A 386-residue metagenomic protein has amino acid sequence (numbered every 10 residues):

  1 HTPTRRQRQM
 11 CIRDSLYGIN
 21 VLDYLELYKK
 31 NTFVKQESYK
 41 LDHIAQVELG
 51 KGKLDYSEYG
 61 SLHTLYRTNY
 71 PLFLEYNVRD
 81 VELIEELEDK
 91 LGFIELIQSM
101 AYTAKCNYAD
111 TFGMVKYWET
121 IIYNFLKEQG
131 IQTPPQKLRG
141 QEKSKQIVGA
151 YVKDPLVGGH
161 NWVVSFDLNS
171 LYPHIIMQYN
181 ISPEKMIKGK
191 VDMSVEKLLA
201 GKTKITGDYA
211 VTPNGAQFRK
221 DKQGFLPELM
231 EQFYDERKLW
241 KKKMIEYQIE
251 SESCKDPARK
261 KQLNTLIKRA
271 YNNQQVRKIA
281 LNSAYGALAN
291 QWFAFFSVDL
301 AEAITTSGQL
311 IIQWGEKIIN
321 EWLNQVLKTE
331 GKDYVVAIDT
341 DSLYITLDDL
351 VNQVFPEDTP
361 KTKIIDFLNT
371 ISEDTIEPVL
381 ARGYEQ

Functional and structural regions predicted by a protein language model:
H1-R8, I12: Single conserved hydrophobic/aromatic residue that forms the stacking wall/gate of nucleotide- or nucleobase-binding
Q7, Y17, G159-N161, K332-D333: Conserved catalytic motifs of the protein kinase core domain
G18-E26, V34: Catalytic subdomain that performs nucleotidyl-dependent activation
D23, A45, D80, I84 (+2 more regions): A residue-level signal for conserved active-site and pocket-lining positions in enzyme catalytic cores
K29, Y39-G50, G158-V164, L168-M177 (+2 more regions): Feature marking long nucleic-acid-engaging regions of large polymerase/nuclease enzymes
N31, Q36-Y70, N77: C-terminal or mid-to-C-terminal helical accessory/interaction module adjacent to the motor/catalytic core
G60-P183, G189, R259-W314, I318 (+2 more regions): Common nucleic-acid-contacting/processivity interface regions adjacent to the catalytic cores of nucleic-acid enzymes
L168, Q178-S182, K190-Q386: Conserved catalytic core of nucleic-acid polymerases
